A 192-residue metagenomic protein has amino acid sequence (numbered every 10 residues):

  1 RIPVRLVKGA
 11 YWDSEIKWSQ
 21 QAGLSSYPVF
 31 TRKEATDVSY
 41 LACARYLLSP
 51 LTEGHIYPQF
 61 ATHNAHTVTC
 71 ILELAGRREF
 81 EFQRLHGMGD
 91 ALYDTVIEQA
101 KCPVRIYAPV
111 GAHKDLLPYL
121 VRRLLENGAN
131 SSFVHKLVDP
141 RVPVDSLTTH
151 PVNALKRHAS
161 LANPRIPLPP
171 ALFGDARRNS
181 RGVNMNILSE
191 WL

Functional and structural regions predicted by a protein language model:
R1-S180: Positively charged, amphipathic and often flexible ligand-engagement surfaces
R178-L192: Non-catalytic terminal/interface segments that mediate subunit docking, oligomerization, and allosteric communication
